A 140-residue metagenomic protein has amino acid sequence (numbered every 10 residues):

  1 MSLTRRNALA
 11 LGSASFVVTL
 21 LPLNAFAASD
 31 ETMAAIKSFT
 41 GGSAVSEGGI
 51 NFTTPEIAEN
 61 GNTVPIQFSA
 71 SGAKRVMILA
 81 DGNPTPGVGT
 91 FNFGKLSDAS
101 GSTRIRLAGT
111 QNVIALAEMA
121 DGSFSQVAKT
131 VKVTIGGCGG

Functional and structural regions predicted by a protein language model:
M1-F16: N-terminal secretory signal peptides and thylakoid transit peptides that target proteins across membranes
F26-E59, G87-F91: Transition segment at domain starts
N62-I66: Structural beta-strand segments of beta-rich domains
M77-L79: Beta-strand signatures of extracellular beta-sandwich domains
P84-L107: An anionic, turn-rich surface loop/hairpin at beta-sheet edges that serves as a generic interaction/coordination patch
A108-N112: Extracellular Ig-like/FN3 beta-sandwich strand-entry sites
T130-G136: Short beta-strand edge segments in extracellular beta-sheet folds
